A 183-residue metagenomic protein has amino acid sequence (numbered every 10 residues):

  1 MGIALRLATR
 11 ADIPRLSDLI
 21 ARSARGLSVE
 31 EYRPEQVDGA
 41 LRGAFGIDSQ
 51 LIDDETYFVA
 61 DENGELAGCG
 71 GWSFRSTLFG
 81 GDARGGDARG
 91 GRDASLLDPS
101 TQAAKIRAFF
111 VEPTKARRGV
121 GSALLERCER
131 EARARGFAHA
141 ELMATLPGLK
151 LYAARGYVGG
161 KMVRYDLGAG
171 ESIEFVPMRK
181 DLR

Functional and structural regions predicted by a protein language model:
M1-P14, R183: Conserved N-terminal entry element of GNAT/NAT acetyltransferase domains
L16, I20: Hydrophobic "lid"/C-terminal helical patch of Rossmann-like NAD(P)-dependent dehydrogenase/epimerase domains
A21-I47: Conserved GNAT-fold acetyl-CoA-binding loop/helix
E31, G43, D54, D61 (+3 more regions): Conserved acyl-donor/pantetheine-binding loop and adjacent beta-alpha core of acyl/acetyltransferases and related
D48-D54: Short loop/turn motifs at secondary-structure junctions and domain boundaries
T114-K115, G119-R127: Conserved acetyl-CoA pyrophosphate-binding loop and the N-cap/start of the following alpha-helix in GNAT-like
A138, M143-K150, R155, K161 (+1 more regions): C-terminal "cap" of GNAT-fold acetyltransferases
